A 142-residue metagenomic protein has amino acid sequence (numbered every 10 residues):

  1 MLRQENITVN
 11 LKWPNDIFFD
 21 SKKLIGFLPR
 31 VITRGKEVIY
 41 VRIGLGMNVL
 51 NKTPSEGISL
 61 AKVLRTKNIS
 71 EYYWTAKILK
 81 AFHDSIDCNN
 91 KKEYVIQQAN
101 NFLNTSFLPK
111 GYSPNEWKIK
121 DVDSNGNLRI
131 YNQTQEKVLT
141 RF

Functional and structural regions predicted by a protein language model:
M1-V9, F19-F142: Long, positively charged amphipathic alpha-helical accessory segments at protein N-termini or as interdomain linkers
